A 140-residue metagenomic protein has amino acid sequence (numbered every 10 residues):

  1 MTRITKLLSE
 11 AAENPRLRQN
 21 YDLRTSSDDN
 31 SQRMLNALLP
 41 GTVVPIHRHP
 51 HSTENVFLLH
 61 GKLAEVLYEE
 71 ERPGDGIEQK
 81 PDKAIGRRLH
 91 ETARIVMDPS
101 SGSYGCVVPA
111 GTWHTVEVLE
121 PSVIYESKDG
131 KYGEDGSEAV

Functional and structural regions predicted by a protein language model:
M1-S31, P45, G76-V96: A short, N-terminal "cap"/entry segment at the start of jelly-roll beta-barrel domains of the cupin/DSBH fold
R3, R72-Q79, K83-V96, W113-V140: Double-stranded beta-helix
L35, N55, T115: Short, surface-exposed charged micro-motifs
L35-P50, M97: Conserved short histidine dyad/triad with adjacent acidic residue
P45-H47, E65-V66, C106-V108, H114-L119 (+1 more regions): Short beta-strand His + acidic residue motifs that chelate non-heme Fe in jelly-roll/DSBH and cupin folds
H51-P73, P81: Glycine- and acidic-residue-biased ligand/ion/polar-headgroup-sensing regions
R94-D98, G102-Y104: Aromatic/His-enriched, Gly/Pro-containing loop or helix-boundary segments that lie immediately adjacent to catalytic
